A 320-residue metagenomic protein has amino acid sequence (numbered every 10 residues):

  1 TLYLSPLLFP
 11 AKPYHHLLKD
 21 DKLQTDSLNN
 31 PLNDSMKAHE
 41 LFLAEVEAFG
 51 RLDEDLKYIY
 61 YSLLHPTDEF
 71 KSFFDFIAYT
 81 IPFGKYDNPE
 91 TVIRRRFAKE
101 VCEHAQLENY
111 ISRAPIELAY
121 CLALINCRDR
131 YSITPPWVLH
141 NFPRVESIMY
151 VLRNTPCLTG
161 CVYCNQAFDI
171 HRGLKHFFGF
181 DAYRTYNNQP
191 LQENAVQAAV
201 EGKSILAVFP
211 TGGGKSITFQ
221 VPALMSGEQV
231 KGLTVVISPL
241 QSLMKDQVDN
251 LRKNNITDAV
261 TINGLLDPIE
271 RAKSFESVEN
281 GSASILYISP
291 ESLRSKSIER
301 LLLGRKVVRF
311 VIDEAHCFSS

Functional and structural regions predicted by a protein language model:
L2-H15, H316-S320: Short alpha-helix plus adjacent loop in nuclease-associated cores
P13-E108, C121: Acidic, Mg2+-coordinating catalytic module of metal-dependent nucleases/exonucleases that use a two-metal-ion mechanism
Y110-F168: Interdomain "pre-motor" coupling segment immediately N-terminal to P-loop NTPase/helicase cores
L158-P210: Conserved pre-motif I regulatory segment
V208-G213, T218-A259, N263, G281: Conserved SF1/SF2 helicase motif Ia
P210-G213, E314-S320: Conserved helicase ATPase motor motifs in RecA-like P-loop NTPase domains
L224, D249, L266-R309, C317-S319: Conserved helix/coil segment N-terminal to the catalytic DExD/H
